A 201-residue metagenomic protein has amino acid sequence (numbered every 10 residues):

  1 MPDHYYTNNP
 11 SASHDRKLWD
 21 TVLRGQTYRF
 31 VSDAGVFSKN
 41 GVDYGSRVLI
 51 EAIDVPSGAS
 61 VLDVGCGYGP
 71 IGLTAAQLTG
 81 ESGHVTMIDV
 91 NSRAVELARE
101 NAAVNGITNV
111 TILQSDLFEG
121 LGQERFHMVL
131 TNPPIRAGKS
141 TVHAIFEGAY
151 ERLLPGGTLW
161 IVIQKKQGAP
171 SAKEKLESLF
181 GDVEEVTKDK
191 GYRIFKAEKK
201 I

Functional and structural regions predicted by a protein language model:
M1-R24, A34-G35, K39: N-terminal auxiliary segments of SAM/dcSAM-dependent transferases
G45-T131: Conserved SAM/SAH cofactor-binding pocket of Class I
A75, A149-Y150, L176: Class I S-adenosylmethionine-dependent transferase superfamily signal
D89-R93, T141, Q164: Short beta->alpha hinge that forms the Motif I/post-I loop of the SAM-binding pocket
H143-P155: A short glycine-rich, Lys/Arg-flanked "PGG" loop and its adjoining helix->strand segment in the class I
G156-I163: Conserved beta-strand signature within the Rossmann-like core of class I S-adenosyl-L-methionine
Q164-G181: Conserved class I S-adenosyl-L-methionine
K188-I201: Core SAM-dependent methyltransferase catalytic element
